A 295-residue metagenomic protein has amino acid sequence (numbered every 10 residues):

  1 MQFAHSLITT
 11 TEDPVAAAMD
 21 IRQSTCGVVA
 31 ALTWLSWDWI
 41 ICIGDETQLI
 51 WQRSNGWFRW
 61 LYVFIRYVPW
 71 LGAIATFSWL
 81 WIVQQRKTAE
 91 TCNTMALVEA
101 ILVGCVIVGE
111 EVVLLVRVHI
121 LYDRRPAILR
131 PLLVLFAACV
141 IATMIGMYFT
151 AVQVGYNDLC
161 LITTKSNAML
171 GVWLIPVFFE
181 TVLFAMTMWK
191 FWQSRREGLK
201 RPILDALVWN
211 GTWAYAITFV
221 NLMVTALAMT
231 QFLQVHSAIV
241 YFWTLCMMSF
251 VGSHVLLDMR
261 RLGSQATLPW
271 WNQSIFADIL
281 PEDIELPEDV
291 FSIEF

Functional and structural regions predicted by a protein language model:
M1-F295: Intrinsic-disorder signature of cytosolic C-terminal tails immediately following the last transmembrane helix
